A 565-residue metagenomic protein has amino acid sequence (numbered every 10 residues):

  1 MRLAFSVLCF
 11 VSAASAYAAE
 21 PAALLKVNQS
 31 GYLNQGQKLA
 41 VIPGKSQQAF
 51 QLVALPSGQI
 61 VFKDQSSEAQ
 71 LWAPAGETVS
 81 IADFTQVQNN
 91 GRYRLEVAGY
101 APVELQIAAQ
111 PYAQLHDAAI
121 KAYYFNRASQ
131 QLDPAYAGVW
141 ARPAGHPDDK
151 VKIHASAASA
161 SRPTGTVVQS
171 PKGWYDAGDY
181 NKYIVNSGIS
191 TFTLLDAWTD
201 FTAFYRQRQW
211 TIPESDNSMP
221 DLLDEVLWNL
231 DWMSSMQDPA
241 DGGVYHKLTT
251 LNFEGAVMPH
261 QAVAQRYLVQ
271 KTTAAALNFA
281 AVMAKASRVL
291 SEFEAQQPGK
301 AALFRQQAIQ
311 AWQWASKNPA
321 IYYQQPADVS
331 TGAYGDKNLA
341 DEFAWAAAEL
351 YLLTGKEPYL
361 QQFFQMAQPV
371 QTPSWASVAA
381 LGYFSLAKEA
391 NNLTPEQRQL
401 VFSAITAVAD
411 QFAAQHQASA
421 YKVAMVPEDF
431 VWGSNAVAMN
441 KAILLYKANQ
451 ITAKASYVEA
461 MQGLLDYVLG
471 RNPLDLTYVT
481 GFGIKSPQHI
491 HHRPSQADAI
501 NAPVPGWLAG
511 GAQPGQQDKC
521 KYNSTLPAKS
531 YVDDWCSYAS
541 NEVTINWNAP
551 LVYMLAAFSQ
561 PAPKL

Functional and structural regions predicted by a protein language model:
A4-A13: Bacterial N-terminal signal peptides
A16-A19: Boundary at the C-terminal end of the N-terminal hydrophobic targeting segment
P21-A23: N-terminal edge beta-strand
K26-G99, V103, A109-P111, K121 (+10 more regions): Aromatic (Trp/Tyr) and acidic
A203-S218, H260: Surface-exposed, active-site-proximal loop segments in enzymatic domains
R208, T249, V282-Y334, N391-N392: C-terminal transactivation domains of fungal Zn(2)-Cys(6)
S234, Q313-S316, F364, Q368: HEAT/HEAT-like alpha-solenoid repeats
Q237-H246, A320-Y323, G355, A414-Q417: Proline-centered turn/helix-capping motifs that create local helix->coil transitions or kinks
